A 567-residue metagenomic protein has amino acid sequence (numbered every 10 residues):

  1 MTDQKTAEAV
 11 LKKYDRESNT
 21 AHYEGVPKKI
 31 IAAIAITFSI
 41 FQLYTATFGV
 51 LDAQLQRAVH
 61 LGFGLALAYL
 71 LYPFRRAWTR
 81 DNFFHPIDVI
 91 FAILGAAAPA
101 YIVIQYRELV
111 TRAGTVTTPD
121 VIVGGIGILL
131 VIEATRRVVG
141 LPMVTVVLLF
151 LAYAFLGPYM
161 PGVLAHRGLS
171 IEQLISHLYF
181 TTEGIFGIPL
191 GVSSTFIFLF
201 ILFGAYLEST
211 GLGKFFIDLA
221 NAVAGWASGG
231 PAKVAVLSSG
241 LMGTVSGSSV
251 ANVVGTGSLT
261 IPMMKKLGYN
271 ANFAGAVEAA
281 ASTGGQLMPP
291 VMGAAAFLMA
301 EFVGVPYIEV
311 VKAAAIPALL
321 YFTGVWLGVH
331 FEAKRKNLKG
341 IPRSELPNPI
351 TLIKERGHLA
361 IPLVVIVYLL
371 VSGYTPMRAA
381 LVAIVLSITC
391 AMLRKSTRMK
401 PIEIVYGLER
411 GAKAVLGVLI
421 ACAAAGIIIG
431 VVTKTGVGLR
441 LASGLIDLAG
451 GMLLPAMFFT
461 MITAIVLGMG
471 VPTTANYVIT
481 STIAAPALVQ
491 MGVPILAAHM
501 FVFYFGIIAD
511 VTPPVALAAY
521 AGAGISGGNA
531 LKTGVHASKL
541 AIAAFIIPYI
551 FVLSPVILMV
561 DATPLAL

Functional and structural regions predicted by a protein language model:
M1-G114, V121-G125: Conserved, well-structured core domains of diverse proteins
T2-P27, K312-A414, L517-L567: Long, contiguous bundles of hydrophobic transmembrane helices that form the permeation core of multi-pass
I31-A35, Q56-Y69, I87-A96, V121-L130 (+9 more regions): Hydrophobic mid-bilayer segments of alpha-helices in multi-pass membrane transport proteins, especially secondary
T118-I122, E183-F196, A222-A235, L267-F273 (+4 more regions): Membrane-interfacial loop-to-helix junctions in multi-pass transporters
E133, V138, V146-V163, I171-I175 (+6 more regions): Core transmembrane alpha-helical segments of multi-pass membrane transporters/permeases
L190-F196, A205-F215, A227-A232, T244-G255 (+6 more regions): Short helix-coil transition sites and intra-membrane helix breaks within transmembrane domains of multi-pass
F203-Y206, L241-M242, A281-M288, I428 (+6 more regions): Hydrophobic transmembrane alpha-helices
D218-G285, A295, G304, T473-F505 (+2 more regions): Hydrophobic transmembrane alpha-helices that form the pore/transport pathway of multi-pass ion and small-solute
